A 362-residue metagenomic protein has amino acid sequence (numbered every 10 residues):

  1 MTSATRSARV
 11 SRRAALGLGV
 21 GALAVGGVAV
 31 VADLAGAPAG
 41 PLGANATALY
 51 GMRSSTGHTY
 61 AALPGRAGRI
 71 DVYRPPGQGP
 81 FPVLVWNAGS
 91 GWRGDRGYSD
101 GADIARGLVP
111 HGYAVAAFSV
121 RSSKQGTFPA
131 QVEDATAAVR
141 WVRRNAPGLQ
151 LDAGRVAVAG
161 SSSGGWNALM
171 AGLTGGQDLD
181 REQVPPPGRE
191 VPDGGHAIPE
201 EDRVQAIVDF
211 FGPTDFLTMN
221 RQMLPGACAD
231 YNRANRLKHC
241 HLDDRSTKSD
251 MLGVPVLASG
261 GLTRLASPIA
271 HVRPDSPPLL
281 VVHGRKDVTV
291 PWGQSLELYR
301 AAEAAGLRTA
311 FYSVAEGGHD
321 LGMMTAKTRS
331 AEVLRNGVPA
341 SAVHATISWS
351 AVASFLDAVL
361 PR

Functional and structural regions predicted by a protein language model:
P41-G77: N-terminal cap/lid segment of alpha/beta-hydrolase-fold proteins
N45-M52, L63, Q177-V191, R221-H271: Mobile cap/lid helix-loop segments that gate and shape the active-site cleft of serine hydrolases
G79-F81, G89-T127, F216-L217: Short substrate-entry loop that stabilizes the transition state in hydrolases
T127-A146: Alpha/beta-hydrolase active-site loop
R140, R144-L224: Primarily recognizes the serine-hydrolase "nucleophile elbow" in alpha/beta-hydrolase and SGNH/GDSL folds
V281-H283, D287: Short beta-strand/loop motif that positions the catalytic acidic residue of the alpha/beta-hydrolase fold
V288-Q294: Conserved alpha/beta-hydrolase "acid-adjacent" motif
R329-R362: Catalytic active-site module of serine/aspartate enzymes centered on a nucleophile-bearing elbow/loop
